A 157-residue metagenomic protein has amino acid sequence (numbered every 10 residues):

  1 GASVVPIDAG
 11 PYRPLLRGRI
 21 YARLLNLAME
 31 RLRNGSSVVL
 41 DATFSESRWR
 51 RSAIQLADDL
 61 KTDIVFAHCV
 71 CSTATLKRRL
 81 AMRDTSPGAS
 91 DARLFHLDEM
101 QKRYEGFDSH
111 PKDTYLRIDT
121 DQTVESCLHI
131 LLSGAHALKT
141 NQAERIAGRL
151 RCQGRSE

Functional and structural regions predicted by a protein language model:
G1-S36: Conserved substrate/cofactor phosphate-moiety recognition/catalytic segment in nucleotide-dependent phosphotransferases
A2-I7, A57, R83-P87: Short, hinge-like loop/turn segments at secondary-structure boundaries
L16-L24, W49, L76, R93-H96 (+2 more regions): Helical mechanochemical/support elements of P-loop NTPase systems and associated helical scaffolds
N34-V38, D63-V65: Loop/turn-to-beta-strand initiation segments
F44-S45, A53-A57: Conserved P-loop NTPase nucleotide-binding/switch module
S45, S72, T123: Glycine-/small-residue-rich active-site loops that bind phosphorylated ligands and cofactors
D59-A81, I118: Conserved phosphate-donor/acceptor-positioning beta-strand/loop module used by diverse small-molecule
M82-I130, H136-E157: Small-molecule kinase domains that catalyze NTP-dependent phosphoryl transfer to phosphate-bearing small molecules
